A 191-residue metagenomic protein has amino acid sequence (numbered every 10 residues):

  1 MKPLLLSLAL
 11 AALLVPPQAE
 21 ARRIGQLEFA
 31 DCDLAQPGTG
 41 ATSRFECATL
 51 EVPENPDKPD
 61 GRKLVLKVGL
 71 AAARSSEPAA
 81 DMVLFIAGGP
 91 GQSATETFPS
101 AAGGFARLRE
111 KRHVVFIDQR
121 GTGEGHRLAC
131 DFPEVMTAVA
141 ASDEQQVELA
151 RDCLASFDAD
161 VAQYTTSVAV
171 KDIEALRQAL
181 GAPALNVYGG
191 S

Functional and structural regions predicted by a protein language model:
M1, L14-V15, G88: Selective for proline/serine-rich intrinsically disordered segments in cytosolic/nuclear regulatory regions
M1-S7: Sec-dependent signal peptide recognition, specifically the positively charged N-region followed immediately by
S7-L13: Bacterial N-terminal signal peptides
P17-E20: Sec/Tat signal peptide C-region and signal peptidase I cleavage site
R22-S191: Gly/Pro-rich cap/lid or specificity-loop segments adjacent to the active site
